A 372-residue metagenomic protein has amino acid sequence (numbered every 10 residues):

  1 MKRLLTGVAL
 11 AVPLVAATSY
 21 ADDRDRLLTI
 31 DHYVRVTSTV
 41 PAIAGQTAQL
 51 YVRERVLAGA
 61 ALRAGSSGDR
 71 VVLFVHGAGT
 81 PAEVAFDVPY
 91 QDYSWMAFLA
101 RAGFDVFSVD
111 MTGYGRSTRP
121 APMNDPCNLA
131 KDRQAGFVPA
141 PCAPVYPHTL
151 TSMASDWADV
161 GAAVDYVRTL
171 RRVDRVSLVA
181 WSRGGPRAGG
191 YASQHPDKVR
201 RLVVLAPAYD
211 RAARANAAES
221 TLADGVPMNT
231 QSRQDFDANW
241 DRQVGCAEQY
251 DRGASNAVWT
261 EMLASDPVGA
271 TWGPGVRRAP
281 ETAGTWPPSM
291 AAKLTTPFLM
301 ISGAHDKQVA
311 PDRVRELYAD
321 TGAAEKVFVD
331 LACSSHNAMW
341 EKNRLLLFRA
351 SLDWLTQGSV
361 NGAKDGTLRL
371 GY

Functional and structural regions predicted by a protein language model:
D22-S67: N-terminal cap/lid segment of alpha/beta-hydrolase-fold proteins
G59-S108, T118-A121: Short, surface-exposed "cap/lid" segments of acyl-processing enzymes
E83, V109-H148, H336: Glycine-rich "HGGG/HGxG" loop immediately N-terminal to the catalytic nucleophile of the alpha/beta-hydrolase
Q134-T151, W157-R175: Conserved acidic catalytic loop of the alpha/beta-hydrolase fold
T169-V179, R183-A212: Conserved hydrolase catalytic core segment
A212-I301: Alpha/beta-hydrolase
K307-R313: Conserved alpha/beta-hydrolase "acid-adjacent" motif
S334-L345: Catalytic histidine-centered segment of alpha/beta-hydrolase-like enzymes
